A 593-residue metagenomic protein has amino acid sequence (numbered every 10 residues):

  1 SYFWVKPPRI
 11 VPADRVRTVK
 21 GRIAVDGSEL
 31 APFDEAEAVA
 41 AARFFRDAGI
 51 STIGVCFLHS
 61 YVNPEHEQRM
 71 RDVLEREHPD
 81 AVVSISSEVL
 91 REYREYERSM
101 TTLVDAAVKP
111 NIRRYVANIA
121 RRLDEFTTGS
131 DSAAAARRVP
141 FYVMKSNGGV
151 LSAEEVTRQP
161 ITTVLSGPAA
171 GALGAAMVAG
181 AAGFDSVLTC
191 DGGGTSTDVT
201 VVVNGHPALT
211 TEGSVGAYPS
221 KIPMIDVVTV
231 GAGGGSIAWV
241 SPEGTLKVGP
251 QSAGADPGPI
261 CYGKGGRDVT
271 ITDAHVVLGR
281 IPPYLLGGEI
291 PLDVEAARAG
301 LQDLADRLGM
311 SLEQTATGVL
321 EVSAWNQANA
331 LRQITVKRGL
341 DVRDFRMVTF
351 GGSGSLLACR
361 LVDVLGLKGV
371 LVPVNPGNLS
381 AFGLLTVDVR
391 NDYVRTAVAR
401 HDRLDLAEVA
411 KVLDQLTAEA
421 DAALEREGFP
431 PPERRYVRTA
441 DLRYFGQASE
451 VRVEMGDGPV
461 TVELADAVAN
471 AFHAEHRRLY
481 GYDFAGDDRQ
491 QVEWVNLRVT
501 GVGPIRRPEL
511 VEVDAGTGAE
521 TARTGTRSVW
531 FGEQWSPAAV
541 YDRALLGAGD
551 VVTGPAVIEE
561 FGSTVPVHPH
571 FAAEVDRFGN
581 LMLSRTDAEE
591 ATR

Functional and structural regions predicted by a protein language model:
S1, G54-E67, L90-V104, G148-T157 (+3 more regions): Short beta-strand-loop/turn "lid" adjacent to the catalytic site in phosphate-handling enzymes
S1-S28, S86-L90, G383: Active-site phosphate-binding/coordination module
R22-A24, S28, M100-R114, T162-S166 (+2 more regions): A polyampholytic, Gly/Pro-enriched intrinsically disordered region
A36-A40, F44-A48, I53, T128-S130 (+11 more regions): C-terminal, non-catalytic interaction/recognition modules in large multi-subunit enzymes and RNPs
N63-S84: Short acidic, glycine/proline-enriched helix-loop-strand junctions
E77-T102, A106, G366-F382: Conserved phosphate-binding/catalytic loops in two-lobed NTP-binding clefts
S87-R94, R98-T101, R114-G129, A134-W239 (+4 more regions): ATP-dependent carbohydrate kinase catalytic cores
G266: OB-fold/S1-family RNA-binding modules
